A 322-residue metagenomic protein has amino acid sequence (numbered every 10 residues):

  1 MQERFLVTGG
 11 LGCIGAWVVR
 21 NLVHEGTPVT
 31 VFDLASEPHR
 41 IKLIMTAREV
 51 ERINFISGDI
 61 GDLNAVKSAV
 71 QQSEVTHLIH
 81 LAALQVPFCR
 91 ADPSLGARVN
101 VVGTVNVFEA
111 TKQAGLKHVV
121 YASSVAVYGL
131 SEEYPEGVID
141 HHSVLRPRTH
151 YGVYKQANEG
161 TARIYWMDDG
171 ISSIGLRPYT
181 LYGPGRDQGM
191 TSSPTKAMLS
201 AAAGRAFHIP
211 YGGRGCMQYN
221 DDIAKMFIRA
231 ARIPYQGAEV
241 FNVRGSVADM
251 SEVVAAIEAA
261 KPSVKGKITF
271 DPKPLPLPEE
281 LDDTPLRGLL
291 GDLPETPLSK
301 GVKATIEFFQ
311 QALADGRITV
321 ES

Functional and structural regions predicted by a protein language model:
F5-E25: N-terminal Rossmann NAD(P)H-binding glycine-rich loop of SDR-like oxidoreductase domains
T8, F32, L78-A82, V119-V125 (+1 more regions): SDR active-site strand-loop-helix element
T27-P38: Conserved glycine-rich Rossmann-like NAD(P)H-binding loop of the short-chain dehydrogenase/reductase
S57-V99: NAD(P)H-binding glycine-rich loop region in Rossmannoid oxidoreductase-like domains and their noncatalytic homologs
V105-H150: Conserved Rossmann-fold NAD(P)-dependent oxidoreductase catalytic core, especially the SDR/UDP-sugar
Y154-A157: Active-site helix of classical SDR
G160-G215, N220-A224: NAD(P)-dependent short-chain dehydrogenase/reductase
R205, I209-S322: C-terminal substrate-binding subdomain of Rossmann-fold SDR/epimerase-dehydratase oxidoreductases
